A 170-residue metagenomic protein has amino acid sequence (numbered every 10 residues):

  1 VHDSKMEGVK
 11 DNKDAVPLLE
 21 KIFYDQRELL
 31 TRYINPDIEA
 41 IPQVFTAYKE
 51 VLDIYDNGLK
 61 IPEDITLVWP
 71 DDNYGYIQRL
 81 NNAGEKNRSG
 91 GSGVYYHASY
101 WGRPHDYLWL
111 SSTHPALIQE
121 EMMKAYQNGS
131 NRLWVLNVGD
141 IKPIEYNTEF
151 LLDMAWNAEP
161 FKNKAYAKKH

Functional and structural regions predicted by a protein language model:
V1-S89: Gly/Pro-rich turn-and-neighbor structural signature
W69-G75, N82-H170: Structured mid-domain segments that build the active-site/substrate or prosthetic-cofactor binding neighborhood
